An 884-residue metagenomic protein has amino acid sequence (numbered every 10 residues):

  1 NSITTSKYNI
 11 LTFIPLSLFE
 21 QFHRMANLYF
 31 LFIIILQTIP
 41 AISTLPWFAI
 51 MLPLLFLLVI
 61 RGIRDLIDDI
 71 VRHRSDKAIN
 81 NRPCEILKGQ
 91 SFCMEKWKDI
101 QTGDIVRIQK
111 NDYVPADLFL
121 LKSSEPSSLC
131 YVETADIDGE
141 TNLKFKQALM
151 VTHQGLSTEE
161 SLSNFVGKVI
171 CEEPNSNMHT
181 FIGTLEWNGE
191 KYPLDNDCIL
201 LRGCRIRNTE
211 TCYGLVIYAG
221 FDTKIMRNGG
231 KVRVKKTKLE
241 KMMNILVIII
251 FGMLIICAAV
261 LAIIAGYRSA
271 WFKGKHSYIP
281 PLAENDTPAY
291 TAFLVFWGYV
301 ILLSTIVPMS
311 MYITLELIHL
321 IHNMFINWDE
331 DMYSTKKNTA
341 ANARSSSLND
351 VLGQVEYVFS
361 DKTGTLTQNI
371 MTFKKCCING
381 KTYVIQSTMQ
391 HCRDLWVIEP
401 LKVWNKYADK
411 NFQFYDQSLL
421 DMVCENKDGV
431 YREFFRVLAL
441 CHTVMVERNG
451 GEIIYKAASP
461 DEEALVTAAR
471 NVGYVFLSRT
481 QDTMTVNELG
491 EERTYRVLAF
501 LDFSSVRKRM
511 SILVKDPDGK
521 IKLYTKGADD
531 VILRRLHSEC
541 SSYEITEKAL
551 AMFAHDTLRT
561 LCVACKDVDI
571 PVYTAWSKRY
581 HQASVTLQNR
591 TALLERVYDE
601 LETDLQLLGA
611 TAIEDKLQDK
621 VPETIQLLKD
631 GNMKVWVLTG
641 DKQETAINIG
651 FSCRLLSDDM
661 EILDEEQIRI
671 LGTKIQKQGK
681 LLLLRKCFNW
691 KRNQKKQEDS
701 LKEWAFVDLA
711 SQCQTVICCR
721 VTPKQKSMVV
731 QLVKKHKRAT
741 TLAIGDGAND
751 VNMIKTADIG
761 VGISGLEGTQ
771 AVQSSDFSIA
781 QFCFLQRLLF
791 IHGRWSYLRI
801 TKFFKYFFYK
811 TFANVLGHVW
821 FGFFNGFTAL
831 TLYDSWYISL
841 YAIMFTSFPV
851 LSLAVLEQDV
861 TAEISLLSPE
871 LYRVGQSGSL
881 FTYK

Functional and structural regions predicted by a protein language model:
N1-T831, S835-Y841, F845-F848: Conserved cytosolic headpiece of P-type ATPases
Y837, L871-K884: Membrane-water interface at loop-to-transmembrane-helix junctions
L851, D859: Catalytic cores of secreted or luminal carbohydrate-active enzymes
V860-Q876: Cytosolic, membrane-interface loops and tails of multi-pass inner-membrane proteins
